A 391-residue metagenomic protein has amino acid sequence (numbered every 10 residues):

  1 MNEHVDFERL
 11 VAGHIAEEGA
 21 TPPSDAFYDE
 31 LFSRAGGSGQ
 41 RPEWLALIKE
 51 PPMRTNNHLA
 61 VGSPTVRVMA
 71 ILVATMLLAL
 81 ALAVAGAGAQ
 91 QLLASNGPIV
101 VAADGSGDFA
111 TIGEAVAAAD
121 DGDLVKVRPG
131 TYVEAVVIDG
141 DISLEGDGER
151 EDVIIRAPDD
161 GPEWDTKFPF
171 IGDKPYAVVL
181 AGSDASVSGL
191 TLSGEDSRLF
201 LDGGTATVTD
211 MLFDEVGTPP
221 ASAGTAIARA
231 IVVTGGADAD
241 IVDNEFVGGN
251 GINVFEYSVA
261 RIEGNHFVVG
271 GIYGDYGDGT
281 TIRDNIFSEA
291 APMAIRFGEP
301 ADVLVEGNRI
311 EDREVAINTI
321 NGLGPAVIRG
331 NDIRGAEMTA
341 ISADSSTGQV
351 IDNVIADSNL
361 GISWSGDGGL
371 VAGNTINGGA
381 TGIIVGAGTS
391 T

Functional and structural regions predicted by a protein language model:
M1-V5, R9, E17, T21 (+2 more regions): Membrane-interface helical sensory segment of bacterial ECF anti-sigma factor regulators
Q90-A118, P129-T131, D147-G148: Right-handed parallel beta-helix/beta-solenoid
A103-S106, I142-D196, D210, E215-P220: Right-handed parallel beta-helix/beta-spiral solenoid domain characteristic of secreted/periplasmic
A110-A119, Y132-D139, L144, V178 (+3 more regions): Short, T/G/N/S-enriched strand-turn elements that build extracellular solenoid repeat scaffolds
V125, V136, I142, V153 (+18 more regions): Solenoid scaffold repeats with emphasis on beta-solenoid/beta-helix
A157-V179, G194-F200, P219-T234, V247-Y257 (+6 more regions): Extracellular beta-strand/beta-solenoid scaffold signature
S188, F246, R329, T375-I376 (+1 more regions): Short, intrinsically disordered, charge-balanced linker/junction segments flanking boundaries in proteins
